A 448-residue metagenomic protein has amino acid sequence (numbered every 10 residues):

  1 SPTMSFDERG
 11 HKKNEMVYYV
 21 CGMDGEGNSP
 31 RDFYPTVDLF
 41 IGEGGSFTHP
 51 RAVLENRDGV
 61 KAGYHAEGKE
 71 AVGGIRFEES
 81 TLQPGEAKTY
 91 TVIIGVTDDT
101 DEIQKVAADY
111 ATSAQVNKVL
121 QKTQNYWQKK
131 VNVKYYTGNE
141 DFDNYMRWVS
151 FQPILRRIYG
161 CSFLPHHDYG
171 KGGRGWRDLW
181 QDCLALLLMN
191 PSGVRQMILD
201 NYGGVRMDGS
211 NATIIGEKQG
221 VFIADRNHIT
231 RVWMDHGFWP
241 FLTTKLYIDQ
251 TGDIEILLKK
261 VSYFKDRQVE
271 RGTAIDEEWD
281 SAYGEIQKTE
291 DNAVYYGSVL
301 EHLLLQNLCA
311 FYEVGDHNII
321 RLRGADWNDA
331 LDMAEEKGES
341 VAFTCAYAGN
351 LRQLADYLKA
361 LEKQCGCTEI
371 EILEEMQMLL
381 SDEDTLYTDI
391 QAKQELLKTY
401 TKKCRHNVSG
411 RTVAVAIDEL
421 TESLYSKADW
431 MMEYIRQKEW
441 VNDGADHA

Functional and structural regions predicted by a protein language model:
S1-A448: Acidic, mature catalytic/reactive cores of soluble proteins
